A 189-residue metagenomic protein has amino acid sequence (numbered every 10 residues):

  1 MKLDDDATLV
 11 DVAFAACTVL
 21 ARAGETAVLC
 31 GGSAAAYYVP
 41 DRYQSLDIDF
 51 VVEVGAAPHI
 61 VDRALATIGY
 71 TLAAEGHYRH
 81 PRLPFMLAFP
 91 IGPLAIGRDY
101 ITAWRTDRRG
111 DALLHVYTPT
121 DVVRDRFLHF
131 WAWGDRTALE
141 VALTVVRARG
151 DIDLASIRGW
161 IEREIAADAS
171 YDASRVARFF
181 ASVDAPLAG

Functional and structural regions predicted by a protein language model:
M1-G189: Compositionally biased terminal segments of proteins
